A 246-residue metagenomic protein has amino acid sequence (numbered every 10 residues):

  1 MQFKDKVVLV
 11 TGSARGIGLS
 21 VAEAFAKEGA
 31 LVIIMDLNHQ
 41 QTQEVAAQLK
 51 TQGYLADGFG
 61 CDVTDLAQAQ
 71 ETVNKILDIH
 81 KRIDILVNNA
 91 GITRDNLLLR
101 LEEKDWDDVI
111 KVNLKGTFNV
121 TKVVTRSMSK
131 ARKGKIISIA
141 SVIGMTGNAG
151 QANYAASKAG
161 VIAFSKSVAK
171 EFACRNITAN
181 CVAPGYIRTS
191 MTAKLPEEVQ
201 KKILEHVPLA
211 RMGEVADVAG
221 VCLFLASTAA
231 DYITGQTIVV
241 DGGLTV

Functional and structural regions predicted by a protein language model:
Q2, F118, S129, K133 (+2 more regions): C-terminal substrate-recognition "lid" of short-chain dehydrogenase/reductases
F3-I33, V168: Canonical Rossmann dinucleotide-binding motif of NAD(H)/NADP(H)-dependent dehydrogenases/reductases, specifically
H39-Q40, G60-E71, E103, A216-D217: The beta1-alpha1 cofactor-binding region of Rossmann-like NAD(H)/NADP(H)-dependent oxidoreductases
L97-L98, E102-I110, T192, I203: Substrate-binding pocket helix/loop in short-chain dehydrogenase/reductase
T121, S157, S165: Active-site helix of classical SDR
R126, K170-C174, D231: Alpha-helical segment proximal to the catalytic Tyr-Lys
S141: Residue(s) in the substrate-gating loop at a strand-loop-helix junction that position the organic substrate next
